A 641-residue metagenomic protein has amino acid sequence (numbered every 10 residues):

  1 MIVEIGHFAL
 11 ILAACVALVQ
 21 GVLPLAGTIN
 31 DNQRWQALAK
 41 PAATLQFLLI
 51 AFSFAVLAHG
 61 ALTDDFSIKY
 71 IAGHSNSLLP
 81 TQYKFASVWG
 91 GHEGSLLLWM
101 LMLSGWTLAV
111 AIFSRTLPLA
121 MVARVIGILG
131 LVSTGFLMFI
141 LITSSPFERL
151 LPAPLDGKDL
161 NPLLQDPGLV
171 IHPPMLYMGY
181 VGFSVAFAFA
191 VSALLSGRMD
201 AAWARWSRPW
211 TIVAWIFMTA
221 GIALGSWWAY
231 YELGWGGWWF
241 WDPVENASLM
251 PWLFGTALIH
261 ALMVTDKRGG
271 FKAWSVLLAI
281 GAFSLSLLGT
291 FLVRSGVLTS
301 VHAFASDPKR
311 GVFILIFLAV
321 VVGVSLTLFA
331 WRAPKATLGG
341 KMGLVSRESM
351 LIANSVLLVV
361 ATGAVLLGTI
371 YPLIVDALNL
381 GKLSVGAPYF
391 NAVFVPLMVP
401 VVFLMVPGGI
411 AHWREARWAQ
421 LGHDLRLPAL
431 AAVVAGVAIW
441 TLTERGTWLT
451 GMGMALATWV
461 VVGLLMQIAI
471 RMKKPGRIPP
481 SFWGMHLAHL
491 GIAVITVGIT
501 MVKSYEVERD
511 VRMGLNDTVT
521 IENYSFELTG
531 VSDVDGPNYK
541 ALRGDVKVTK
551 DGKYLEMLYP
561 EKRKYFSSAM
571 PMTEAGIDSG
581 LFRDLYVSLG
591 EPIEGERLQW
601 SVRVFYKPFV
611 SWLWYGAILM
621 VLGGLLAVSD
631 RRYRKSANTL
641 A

Functional and structural regions predicted by a protein language model:
M1-A641: Solvent-exposed, non-transmembrane regions of integral membrane proteins
